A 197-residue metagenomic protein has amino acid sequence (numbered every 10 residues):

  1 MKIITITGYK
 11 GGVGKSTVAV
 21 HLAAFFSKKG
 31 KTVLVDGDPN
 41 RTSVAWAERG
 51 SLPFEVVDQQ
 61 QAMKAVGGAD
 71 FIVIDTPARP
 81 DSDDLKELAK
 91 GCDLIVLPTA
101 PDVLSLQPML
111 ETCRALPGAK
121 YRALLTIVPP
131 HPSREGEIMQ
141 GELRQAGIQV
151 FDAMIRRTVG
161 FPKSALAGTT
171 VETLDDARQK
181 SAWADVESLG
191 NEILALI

Functional and structural regions predicted by a protein language model:
M1-K28: Walker A (P-loop) phosphate-binding motif
K29-S43: Short beta-strand-centered segment that lines the nucleotide-binding/catalytic pocket of NTP-utilizing
N40-F54: P-loop NTPase switch/communication element
V66-L85: Switch II (G3) loop of P-loop NTPases
D81-D102: Inter-motif core of Ras-like GTPase G domains
A100, R122-G136, A153-S164: G-domain G4 guanine-recognition motif of GTPases
Q140-E172, E192: Beta-strand-loop-alpha "switch" segments that mediate conformational coupling across diverse proteins
K163-E187: Inter-lobe coupling/hinge region of RecA-like P-loop helicase motors
